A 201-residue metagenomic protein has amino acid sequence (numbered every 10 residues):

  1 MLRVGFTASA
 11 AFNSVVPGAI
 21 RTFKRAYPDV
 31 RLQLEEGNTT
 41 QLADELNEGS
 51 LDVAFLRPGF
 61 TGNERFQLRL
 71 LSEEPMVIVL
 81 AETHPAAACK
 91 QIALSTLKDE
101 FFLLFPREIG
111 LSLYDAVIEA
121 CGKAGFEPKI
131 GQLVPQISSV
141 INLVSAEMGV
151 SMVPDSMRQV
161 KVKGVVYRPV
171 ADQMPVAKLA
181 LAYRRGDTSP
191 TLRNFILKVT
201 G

Functional and structural regions predicted by a protein language model:
M1-Y27, R31-Q33, T40-A43, R193: N-terminal winged-helix
S14-V16, E100-A124, S189-L192: Secondary-structure junction motif
G18-T22, E35-M76, L80, A93 (+2 more regions): Short beta-strand-centered segments that line the small-molecule binding cleft or hinge of alpha/beta clamshell
A19-Y27, S50, L113-E127: Ligand-binding cleft/hinge of the Venus flytrap
R31-G37, E127-Q136: Short beta-strand-to-loop elements that line the ligand-binding cleft of bilobed periplasmic-binding protein-like
N63-R69, E74-P75, C89, S138-R185: Beta-alpha-beta core module
Q67-M76, L80-F102, P190-R193: Flexible hinge/capping segments at coil-to-helix
S95, K178-G201: Extended ligand-binding regions for polar small-molecule ligands
